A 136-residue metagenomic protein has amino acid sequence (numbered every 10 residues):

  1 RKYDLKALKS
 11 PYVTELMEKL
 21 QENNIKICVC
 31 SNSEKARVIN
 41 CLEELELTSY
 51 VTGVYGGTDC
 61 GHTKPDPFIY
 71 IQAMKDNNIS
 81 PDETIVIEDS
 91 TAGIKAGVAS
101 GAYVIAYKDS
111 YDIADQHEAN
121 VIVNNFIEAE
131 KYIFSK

Functional and structural regions predicted by a protein language model:
R1-V29, K35, I39: Short, acidic loop-to-helix structural element flanking the phosphoryl-transfer center in phosphate-processing enzymes
E18-Q21, K35-K136: Asp-based, Mg2+/Mn2+-dependent phosphohydrolase catalytic module
